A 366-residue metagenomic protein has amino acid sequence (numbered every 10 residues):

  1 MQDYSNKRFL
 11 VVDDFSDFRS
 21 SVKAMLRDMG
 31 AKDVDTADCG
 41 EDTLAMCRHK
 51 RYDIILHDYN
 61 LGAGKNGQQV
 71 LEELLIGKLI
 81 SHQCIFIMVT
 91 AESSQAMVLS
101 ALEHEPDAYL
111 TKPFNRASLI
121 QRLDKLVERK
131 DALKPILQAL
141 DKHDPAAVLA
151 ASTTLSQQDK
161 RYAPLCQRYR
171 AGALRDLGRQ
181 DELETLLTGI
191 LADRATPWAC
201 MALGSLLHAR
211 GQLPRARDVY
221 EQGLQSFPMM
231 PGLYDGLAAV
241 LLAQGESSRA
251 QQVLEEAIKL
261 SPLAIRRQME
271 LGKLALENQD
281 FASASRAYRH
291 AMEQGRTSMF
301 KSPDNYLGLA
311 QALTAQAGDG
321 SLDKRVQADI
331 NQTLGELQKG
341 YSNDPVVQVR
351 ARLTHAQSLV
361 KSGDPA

Functional and structural regions predicted by a protein language model:
S5-D17, V22-L26: Conserved acidic segment of CheY-like receiver
A31-C39, M46, L183: Short hydrophobic/Thr-rich beta-strand motif most characteristic of the beta2 strand and flanking loop of CheY-like
D58-N60, T90: Active-site residues of response regulator receiver
G67, S100-D107: As written
Q68-S81: Short amphipathic alpha-helix used as the core "switch/output" element in two-component signaling
S81-Q95: A short, hydrophobic beta-strand element within the central beta-sheet of small alpha/beta folds
F114-L123: C-terminal output helix
D181-A366: Flexible loop/N-cap segments at domain edges
